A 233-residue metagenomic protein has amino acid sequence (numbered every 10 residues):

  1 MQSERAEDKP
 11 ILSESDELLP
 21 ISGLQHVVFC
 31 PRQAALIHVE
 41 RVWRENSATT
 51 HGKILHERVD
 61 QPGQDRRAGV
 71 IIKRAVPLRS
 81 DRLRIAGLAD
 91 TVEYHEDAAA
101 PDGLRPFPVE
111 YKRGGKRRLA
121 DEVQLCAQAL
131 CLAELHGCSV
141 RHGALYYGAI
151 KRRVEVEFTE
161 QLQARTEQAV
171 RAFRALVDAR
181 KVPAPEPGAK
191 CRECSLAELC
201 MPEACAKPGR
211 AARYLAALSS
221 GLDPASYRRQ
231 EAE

Functional and structural regions predicted by a protein language model:
M1-P106, R113, A217-S220, Q230-E233: Metal-dependent nuclease catalytic cores that hydrolyze phosphodiester bonds in DNA/RNA, characterized by
C30, V182-R228: Cysteine-cluster motifs in flexible loop/terminal segments that predominantly coordinate metals
L36, S47, R174, D178-P185 (+1 more regions): Residue-level signal for secondary-structure boundary elements
I37-R44, E134-S139, P202-A206: Short helix-capping/linker segments at secondary-structure and domain boundaries
W43-L55, R141-A149, K207-A217: Short alpha-helical "patches" and their helix-cap loops
V59-P62, A149-T159, L218-Y227: Short, mixed-charge aromatic SLiMs
D81-G87, V92-R180, A184-M201: Nucleic-acid nuclease catalytic cores
E122, E134, R171, A175 (+3 more regions): Metal-cofactor-dependent catalytic cores
